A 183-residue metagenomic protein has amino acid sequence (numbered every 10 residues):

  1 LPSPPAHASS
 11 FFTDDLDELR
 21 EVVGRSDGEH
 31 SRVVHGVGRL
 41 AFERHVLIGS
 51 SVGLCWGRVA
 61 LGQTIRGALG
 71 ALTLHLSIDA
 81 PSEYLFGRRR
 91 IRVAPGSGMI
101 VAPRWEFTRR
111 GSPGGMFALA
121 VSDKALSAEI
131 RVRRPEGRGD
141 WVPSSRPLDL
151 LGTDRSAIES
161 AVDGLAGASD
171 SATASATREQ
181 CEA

Functional and structural regions predicted by a protein language model:
L1-R39, L85-A183: Alpha-helical bundle regulatory/interaction domains
G28, R32-L40, R44-A68: Conserved short histidine dyad/triad with adjacent acidic residue
R44, G49, G57, S77 (+4 more regions): Functionally constrained cores in energy, signaling, and assembly domains
V46, L54-W56, T73-L74, R90 (+2 more regions): Conserved hydrophobic/aromatic beta-strand scaffold that supports enzyme active sites
S50-V52, V59-G87, D123: Glycine- and acidic-residue-biased ligand/ion/polar-headgroup-sensing regions
